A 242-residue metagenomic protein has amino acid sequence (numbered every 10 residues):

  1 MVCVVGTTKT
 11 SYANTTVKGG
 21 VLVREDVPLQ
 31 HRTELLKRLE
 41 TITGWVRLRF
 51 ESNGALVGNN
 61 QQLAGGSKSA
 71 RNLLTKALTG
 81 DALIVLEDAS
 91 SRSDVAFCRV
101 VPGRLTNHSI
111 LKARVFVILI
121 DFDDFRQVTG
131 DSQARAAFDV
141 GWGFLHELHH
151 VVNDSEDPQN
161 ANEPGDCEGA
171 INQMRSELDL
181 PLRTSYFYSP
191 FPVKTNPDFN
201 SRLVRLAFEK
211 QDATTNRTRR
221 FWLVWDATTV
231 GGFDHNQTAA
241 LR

Functional and structural regions predicted by a protein language model:
V2-C98: A metal-dependent hydrolase signature that marks the N-terminal structural subdomain at the beginning of catalytic folds
C3-V4, S11-T33, E156-R242: Active-site or metal-binding loop neighborhoods of secreted/extracellular toxin and effector enzymes
L22, R47-R49, L83-E87, F97-R99 (+4 more regions): Ser/Thr- (and often Asn-) enriched beta-sheet segments in non-cytosolic proteins
D26-P28, N60-Q62, D88-S91, D121-F125 (+2 more regions): Secondary-structure transition/turn motif
R32-R38, T43-W45, S67, N72 (+6 more regions): Extended N-terminal export/anchoring regions of large proteins
E40, G44, T79, H149-D157 (+1 more regions): Sec-exported extracytoplasmic/periplasmic mature domains
E87-G141, V151-D154: Active-site scaffold of zinc-dependent metalloenzymes
F144: An amphipathic, basic-hydrophobic helix/alpha-beta surface used to engage anionic, phosphate-rich ligands or surfaces
